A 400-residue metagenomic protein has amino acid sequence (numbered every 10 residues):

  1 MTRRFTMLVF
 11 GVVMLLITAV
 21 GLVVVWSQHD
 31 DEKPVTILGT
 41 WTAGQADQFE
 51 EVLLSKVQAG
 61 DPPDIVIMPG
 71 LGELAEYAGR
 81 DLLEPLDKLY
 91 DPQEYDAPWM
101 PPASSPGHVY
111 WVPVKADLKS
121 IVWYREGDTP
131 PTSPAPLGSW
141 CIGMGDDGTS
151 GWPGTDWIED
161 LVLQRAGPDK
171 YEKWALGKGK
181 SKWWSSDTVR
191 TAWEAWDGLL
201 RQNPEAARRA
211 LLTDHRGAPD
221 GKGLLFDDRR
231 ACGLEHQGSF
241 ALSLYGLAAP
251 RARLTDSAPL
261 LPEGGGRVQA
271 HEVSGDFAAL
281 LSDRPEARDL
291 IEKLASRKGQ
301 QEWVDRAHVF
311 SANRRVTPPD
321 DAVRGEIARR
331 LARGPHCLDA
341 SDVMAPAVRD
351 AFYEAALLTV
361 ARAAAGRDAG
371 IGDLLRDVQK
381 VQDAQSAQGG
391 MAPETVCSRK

Functional and structural regions predicted by a protein language model:
M1-E73, Q385-K400: Conserved N-terminal structural module of periplasmic/extracytoplasmic solute-binding proteins
E50-P62, V66, A75-R80, P134-P136 (+2 more regions): Short helices/loops that flank or line small-molecule/ion binding pockets
L71-S120: Hinge/lid segment of periplasmic solute-binding proteins
V112, P134-T188: Extracytoplasmic/periplasmic solute-binding protein
K173-G217: Glycine-centered hinge/linker elements that transmit conformational signals in sensory and ligand-binding systems
L200-D283: Extracytoplasmic/periplasmic substrate-binding proteins
E272-A347: Mature extracytoplasmic/periplasmic domains
A332-K400: Conserved C-terminal helix/tail region of periplasmic/extracytoplasmic solute-binding proteins
